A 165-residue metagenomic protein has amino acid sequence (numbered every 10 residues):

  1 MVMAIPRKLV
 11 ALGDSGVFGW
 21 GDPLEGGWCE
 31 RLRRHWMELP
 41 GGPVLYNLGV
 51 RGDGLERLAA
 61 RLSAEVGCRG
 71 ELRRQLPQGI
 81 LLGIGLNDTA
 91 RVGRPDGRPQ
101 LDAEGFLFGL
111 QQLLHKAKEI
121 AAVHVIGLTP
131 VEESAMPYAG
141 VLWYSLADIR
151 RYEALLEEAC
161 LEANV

Functional and structural regions predicted by a protein language model:
M1-R51, E56-R57, A64-L76, I80: Serine-esterase "nucleophile elbow" of acetyl-processing enzymes
G41, A60-V165: Alpha-helical cap/lid subdomain in secreted, periplasmic, or secretory-pathway luminal O-acyl-processing enzymes
